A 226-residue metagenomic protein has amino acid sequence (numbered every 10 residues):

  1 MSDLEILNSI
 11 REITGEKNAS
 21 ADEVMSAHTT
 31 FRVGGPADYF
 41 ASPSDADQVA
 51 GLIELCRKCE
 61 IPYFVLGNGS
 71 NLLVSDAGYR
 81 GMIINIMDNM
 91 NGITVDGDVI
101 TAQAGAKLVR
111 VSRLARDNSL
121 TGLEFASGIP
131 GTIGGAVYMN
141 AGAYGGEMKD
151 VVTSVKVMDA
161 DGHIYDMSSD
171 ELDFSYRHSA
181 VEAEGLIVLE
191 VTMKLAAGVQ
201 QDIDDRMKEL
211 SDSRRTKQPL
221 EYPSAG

Functional and structural regions predicted by a protein language model:
S2-I133: Anion-binding (especially nucleotide phosphate/pyrophosphate-binding) glycine-rich loop and adjoining beta-alpha core
S20-A21, T29-T30, L72, M158-D159 (+1 more regions): Phosphate/pyrophosphate- and phosphate-bearing ligand-binding catalytic cores of soluble enzymes
G34-G35, A41-A46, L73-N91, Y138-S168 (+1 more regions): Structural signature of FAD isoalloxazine-binding scaffolds in flavoprotein oxidoreductases
N71-L72, S112-A115, L123-S127, N140-E147 (+3 more regions): A generic local secondary-structure boundary/capping motif
N85, Q103-L114, A143-G146, Y165-E171 (+1 more regions): Noncatalytic linker/hinge segments flanking ATPase motor cores
D96-D98, M148, E190, S213: Short, intrinsically disordered/low-complexity patches at protein termini and at juxtamembrane boundaries
T121, V151, D170-L172: Short beta-strand or tight-loop elements that sit immediately N-terminal to catalytic metal-binding acidic residues
